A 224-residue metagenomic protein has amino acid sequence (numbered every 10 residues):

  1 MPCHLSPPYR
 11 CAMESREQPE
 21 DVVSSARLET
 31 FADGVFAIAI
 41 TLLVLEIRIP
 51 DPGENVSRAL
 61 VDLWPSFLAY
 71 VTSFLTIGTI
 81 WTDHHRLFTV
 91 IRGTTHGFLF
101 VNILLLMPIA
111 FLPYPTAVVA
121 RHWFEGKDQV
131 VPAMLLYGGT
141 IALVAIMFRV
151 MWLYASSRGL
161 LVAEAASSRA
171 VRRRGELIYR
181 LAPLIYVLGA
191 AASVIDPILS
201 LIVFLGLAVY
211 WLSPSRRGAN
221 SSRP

Functional and structural regions predicted by a protein language model:
C3-P224: Multi-pass alpha-helical transmembrane bundle typical of ion/small-solute transporters and intramembrane aspartyl
